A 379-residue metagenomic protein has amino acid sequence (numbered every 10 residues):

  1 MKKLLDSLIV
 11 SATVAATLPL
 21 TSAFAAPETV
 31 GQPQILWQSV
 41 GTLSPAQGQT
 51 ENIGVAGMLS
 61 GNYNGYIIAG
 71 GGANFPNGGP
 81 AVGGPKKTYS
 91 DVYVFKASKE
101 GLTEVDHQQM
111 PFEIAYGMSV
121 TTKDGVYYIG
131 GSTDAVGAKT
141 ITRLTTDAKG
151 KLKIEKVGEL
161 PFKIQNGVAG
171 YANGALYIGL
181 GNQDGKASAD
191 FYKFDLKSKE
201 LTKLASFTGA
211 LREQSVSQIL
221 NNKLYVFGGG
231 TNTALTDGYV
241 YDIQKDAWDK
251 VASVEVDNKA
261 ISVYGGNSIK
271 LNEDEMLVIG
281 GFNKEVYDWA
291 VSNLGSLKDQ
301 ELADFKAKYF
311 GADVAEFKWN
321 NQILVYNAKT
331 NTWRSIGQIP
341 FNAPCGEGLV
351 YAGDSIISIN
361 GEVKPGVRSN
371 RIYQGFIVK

Functional and structural regions predicted by a protein language model:
M1-V10: Bacterial N-terminal signal peptides that target proteins for export
I9-P19: Bacterial N-terminal signal peptides
T21-A25: Sec/Tat signal peptide C-region and signal peptidase I cleavage site
A26-K379: Kelch-like beta-propeller repeat domains
